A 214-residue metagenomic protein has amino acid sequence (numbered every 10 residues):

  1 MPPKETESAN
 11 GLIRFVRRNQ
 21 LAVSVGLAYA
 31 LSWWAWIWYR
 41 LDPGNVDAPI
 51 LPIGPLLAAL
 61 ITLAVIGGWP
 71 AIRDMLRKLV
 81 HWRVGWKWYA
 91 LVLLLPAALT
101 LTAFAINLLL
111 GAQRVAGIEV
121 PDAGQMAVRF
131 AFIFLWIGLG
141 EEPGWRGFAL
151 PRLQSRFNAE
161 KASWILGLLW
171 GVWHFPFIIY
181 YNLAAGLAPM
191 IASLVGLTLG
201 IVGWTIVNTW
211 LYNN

Functional and structural regions predicted by a protein language model:
P2-G138, P151, L166, I179 (+3 more regions): Specific transmembrane helices
S32, A162-F175: Small-polar-interrupted transmembrane alpha-helices in polytopic inner-membrane proteins
D47, T100, R156-F157, W173 (+1 more regions): A short hydrophobic/aromatic micro-motif that marks alpha-helical segments and, especially, helix-coil
G140-G167, T209, N213-N214: Membrane-interface helix/loop boundary segments of multi-pass membrane proteins
E142-W145, W170-W173, F177, I201-W204: Core segments of transmembrane alpha-helices that mediate helix-helix packing or line hydrophobic substrate/ligand
A162-S163, G167, A188-G200: A loop-to-helix transmembrane entry motif
I178-A188: Interfacial helix-loop-helix junctions of multi-pass membrane proteins
